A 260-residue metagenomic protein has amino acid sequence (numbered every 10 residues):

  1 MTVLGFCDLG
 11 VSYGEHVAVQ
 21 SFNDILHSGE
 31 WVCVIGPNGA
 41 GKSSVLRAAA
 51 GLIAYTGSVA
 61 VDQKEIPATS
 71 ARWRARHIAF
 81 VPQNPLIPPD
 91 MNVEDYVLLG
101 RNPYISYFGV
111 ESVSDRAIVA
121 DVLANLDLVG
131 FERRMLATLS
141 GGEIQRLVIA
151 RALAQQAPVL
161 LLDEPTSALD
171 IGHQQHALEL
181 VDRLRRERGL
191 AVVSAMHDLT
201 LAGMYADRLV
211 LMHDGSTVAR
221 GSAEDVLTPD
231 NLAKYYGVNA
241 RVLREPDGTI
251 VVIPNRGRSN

Functional and structural regions predicted by a protein language model:
I35-P37: The feature captures the beta-strand-to-loop junction immediately N-terminal to the Walker
A50: Helix-to-loop junction immediately C-terminal to a conserved catalytic motif
G57-E65, R74: Conserved ABC transporter NBD signature motif
V113-F131, Q156: Conserved ABC ATPase "signature" region
M135-L139, E143: Conserved ABC ATPase signature
L160-E164: Catalytic Walker B motif of ABC-type/P-loop ATPase nucleotide-binding domains
Y235-N260: ABC ATPase nucleotide-binding domains
